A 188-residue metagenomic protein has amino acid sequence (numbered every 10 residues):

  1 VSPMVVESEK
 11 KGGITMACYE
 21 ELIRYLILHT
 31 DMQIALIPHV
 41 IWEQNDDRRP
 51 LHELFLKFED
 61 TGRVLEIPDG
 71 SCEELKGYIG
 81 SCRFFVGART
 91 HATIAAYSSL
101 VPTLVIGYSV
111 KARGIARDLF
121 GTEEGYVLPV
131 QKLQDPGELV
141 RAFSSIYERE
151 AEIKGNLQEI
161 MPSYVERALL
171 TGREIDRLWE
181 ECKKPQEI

Functional and structural regions predicted by a protein language model:
V1-I188: Active-site anion-handling motifs in enzyme catalytic cores
